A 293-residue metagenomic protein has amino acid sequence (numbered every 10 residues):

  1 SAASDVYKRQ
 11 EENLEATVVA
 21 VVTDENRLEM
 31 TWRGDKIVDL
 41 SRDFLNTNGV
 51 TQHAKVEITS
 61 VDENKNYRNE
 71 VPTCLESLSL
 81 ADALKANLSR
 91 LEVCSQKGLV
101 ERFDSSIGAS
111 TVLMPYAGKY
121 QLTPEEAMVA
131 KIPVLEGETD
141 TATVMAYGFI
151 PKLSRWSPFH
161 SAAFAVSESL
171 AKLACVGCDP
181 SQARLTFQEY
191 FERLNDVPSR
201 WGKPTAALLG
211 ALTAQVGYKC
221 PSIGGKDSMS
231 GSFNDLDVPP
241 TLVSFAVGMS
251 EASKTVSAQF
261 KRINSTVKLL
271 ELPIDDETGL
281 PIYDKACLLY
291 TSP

Functional and structural regions predicted by a protein language model:
S1-S292: Glycine/proline-enriched, intrinsically flexible loops and inter-domain linkers
